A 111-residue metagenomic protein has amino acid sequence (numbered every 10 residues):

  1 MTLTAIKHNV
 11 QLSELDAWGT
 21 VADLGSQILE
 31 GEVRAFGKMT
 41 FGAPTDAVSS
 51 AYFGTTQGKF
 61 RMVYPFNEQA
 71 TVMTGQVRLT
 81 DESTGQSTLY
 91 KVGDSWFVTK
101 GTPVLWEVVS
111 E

Functional and structural regions predicted by a protein language model:
M1-A47: A short, N-terminal "cap"/entry segment at the start of jelly-roll beta-barrel domains of the cupin/DSBH fold
E30, Y64-P65, Q76-T80, W96-F97 (+1 more regions): Glycine-rich loops and low-complexity Gly/Arg-rich segments that provide flexible linkers or classic glycine-based
R34-Y64, V92, F97-K100: Conserved short histidine dyad/triad with adjacent acidic residue
T45-D46, T84, E111: Short strand-connecting beta-turns/loops that link adjacent beta-strands
M62-V92: A short beta-strand-loop-beta hairpin characteristic of the jelly-roll/cupin
K91-V92, T99-E111: Ligand-binding loop in jelly-roll beta-barrel domains
